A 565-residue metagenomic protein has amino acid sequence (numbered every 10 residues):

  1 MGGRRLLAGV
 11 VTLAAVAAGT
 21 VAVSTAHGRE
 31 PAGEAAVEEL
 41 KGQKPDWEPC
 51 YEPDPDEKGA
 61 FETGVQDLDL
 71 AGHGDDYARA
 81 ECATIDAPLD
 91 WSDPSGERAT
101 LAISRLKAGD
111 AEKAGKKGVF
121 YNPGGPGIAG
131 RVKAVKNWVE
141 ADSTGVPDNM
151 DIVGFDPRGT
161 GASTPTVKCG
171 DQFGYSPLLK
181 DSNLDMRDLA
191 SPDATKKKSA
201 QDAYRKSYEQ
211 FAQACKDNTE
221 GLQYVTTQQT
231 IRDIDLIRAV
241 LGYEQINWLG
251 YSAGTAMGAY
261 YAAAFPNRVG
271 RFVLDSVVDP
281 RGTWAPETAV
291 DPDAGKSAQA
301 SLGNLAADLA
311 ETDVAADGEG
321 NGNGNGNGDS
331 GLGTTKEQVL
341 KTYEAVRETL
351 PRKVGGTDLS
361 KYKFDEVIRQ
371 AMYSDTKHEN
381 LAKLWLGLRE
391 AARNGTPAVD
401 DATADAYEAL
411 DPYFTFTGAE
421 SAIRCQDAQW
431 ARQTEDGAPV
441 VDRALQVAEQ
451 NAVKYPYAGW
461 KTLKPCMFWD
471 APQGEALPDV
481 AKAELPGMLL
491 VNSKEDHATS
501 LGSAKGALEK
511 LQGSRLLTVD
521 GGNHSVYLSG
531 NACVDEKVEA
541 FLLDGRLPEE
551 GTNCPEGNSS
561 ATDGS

Functional and structural regions predicted by a protein language model:
G2-V10, G19-S191, K198-A200, N321 (+6 more regions): Catalytic-loop region of hydrolases
R5, V37-G42, E48, E337-L485 (+2 more regions): Alpha/beta-hydrolase fold active-site neighborhood
K168-D185, A264-G322, G326-Q338, K383-A398 (+1 more regions): A catalytic-pocket lid/entrance helix-loop region that shapes and gates access to the active site across common
E220, I231-Q245: Conserved acidic catalytic loop of the alpha/beta-hydrolase fold
T255-P266: Short glycine-enriched nucleophile-adjacent loop and the immediately C-terminal alpha-helix near the catalytic center
L489-E495: Conserved strand-to-loop "acid loop" that flanks and positions the catalytic carboxylate
H497-G502: Conserved alpha/beta-hydrolase "acid-adjacent" motif
D520-V526: Histidine-bearing beta->alpha loop at or near hydrolase active sites
